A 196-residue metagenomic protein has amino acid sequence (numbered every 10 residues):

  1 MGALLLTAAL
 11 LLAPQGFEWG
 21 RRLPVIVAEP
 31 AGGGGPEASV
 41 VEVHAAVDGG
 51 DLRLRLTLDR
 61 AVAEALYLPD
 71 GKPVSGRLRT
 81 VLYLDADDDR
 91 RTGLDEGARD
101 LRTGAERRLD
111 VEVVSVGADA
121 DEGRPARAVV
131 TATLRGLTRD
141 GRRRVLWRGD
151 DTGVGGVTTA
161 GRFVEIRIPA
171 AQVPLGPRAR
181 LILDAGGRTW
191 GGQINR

Functional and structural regions predicted by a protein language model:
M1-L10: Hydrophobic helical h-region of N-terminal Sec-dependent signal peptides in bacterial secretory/periplasmic proteins
L11-L12, L146: Local beta-strand/beta-hairpin segments that build beta-sheet-rich folds
A13-P125, G186-N195: Surface-exposed, glycine/proline- and aromatic-rich loop segments on solvent-exposed faces across compartments
L52-L56, A126-T131, V164-I168: Generic recognition of long tandem-repeat/solenoid scaffolds
E64-P69, R143-V145, P177: A short, polar/proline- and glycine-enriched secondary-structure boundary/capping micro-motif
V114-T159: Glycine-aromatic-enriched beta-strand/loop faces of beta-sandwich-type recognition domains, especially lectin-like
D150-R196: Ser/Thr/Pro-rich, low-complexity mucin-like regions that serve as glycosylated stalks/linkers or repetitive adhesive
